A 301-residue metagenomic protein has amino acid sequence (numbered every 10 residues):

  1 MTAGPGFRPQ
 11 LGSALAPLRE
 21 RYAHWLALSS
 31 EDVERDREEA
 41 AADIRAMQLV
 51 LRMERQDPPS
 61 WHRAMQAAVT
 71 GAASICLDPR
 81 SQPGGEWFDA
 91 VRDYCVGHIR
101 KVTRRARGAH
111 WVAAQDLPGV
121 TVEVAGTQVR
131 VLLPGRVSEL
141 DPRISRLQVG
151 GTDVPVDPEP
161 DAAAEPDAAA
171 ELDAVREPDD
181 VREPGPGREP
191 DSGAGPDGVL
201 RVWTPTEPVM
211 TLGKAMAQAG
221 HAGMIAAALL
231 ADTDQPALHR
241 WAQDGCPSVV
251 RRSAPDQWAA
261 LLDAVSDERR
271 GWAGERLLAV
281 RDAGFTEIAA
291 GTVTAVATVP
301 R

Functional and structural regions predicted by a protein language model:
M1-D167, E171-D173, E177-V249, S253-R301: Positively charged, small/polar-rich N-terminal and surface patches that mediate targeting and assembly and bind
